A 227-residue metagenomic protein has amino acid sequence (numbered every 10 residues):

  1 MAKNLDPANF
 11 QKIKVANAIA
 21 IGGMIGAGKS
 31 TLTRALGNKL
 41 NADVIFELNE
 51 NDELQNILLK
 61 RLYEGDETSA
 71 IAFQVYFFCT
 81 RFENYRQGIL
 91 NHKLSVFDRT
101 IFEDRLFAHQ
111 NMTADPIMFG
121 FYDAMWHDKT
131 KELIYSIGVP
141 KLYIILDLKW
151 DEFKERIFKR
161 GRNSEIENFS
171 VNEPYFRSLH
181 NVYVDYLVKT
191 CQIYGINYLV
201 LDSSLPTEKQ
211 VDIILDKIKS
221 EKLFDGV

Functional and structural regions predicted by a protein language model:
K3, K154-V227: NTP-dependent small-molecule kinase module
I21: Hydrophobic anchor at the beta1->P-loop junction of P-loop NTPases
M24: P-loop (Walker A) phosphate-binding loop of NTP-binding proteins
K29: Conserved lysine of the Walker
L32, L36: Hydrophobic positions on the alpha1 helix immediately C-terminal to the Walker A/P-loop
N38-R81, F107: Conserved substrate/cofactor phosphate-moiety recognition/catalytic segment in nucleotide-dependent phosphotransferases
S69-I137: Glycine-rich phosphate-binding loop used to anchor ATP phosphates in small-molecule kinases, encompassing both
L106-V182: A glycine- and Lys/Arg-enriched "phosphate-lid" helix/loop adjacent to the NTP-binding pocket of small-molecule kinases
